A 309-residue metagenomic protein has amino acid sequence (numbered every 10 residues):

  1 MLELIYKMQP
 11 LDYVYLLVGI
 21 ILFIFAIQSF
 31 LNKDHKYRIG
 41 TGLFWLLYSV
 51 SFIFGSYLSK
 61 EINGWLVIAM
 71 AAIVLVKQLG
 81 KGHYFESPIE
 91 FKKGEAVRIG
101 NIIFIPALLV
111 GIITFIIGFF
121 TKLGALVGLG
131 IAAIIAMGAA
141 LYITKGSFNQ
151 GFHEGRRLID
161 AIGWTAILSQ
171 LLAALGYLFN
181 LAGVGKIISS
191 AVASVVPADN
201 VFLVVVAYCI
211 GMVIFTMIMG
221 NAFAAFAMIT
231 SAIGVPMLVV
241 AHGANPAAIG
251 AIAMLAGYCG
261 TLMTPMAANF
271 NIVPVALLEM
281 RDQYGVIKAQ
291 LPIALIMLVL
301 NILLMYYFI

Functional and structural regions predicted by a protein language model:
L11-L31, Y37-P88: Transmembrane-helix bundle segments that line or gate the permeation/cavity pathway in multi-pass membrane proteins
V18-N32, G257-I309: Juxtamembrane and boundary regions of transmembrane helices in multi-pass small-molecule transporters and channels
G64, G124-A133, Q150-V184: Core transmembrane alpha-helical segments of multi-pass membrane transporters/permeases
W164, Y177-V184, T216-I229, C259-A268: Short helix-coil transition sites and intra-membrane helix breaks within transmembrane domains of multi-pass
V196-P236: Hydrophobic alpha-helical transmembrane segments of multi-pass integral membrane proteins, predominantly secondary
V201-F202, H242-G250, E279-P292: Membrane-interface alpha-helices at helix entry/exit sites of multi-pass transporters
F202-F215, H242-M263: Alpha-helical transmembrane segments of multi-pass membrane proteins
A224-M237, A267-E279: Re-entrant/interfacial helical elements at transmembrane boundaries that shape and gate the permeation pathway
